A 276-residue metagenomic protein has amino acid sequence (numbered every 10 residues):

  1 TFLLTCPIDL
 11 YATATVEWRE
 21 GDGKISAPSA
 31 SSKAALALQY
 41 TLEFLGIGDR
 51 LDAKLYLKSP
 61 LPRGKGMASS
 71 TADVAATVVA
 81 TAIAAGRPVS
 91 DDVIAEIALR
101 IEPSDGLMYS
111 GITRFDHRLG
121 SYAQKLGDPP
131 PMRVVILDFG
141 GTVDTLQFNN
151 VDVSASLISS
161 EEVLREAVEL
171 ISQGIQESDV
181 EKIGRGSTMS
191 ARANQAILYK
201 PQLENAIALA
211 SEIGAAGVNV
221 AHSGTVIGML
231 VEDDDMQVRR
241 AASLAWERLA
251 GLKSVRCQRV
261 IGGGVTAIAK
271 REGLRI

Functional and structural regions predicted by a protein language model:
T1-K65, G263, I276: ATP-binding N-lobe of GHMP and related small-molecule kinases
P7-I8, E212, N219-S223: A structural signal for short secondary-structure junctions
T13-E17, A215-A221: Short, flexible, solvent-exposed loop/turn segments with mixed acidic/basic and small polar residues
Q39-E43, V78-I83, Q173: Short glycine/serine- and small hydrophobic-enriched flexible loop segments
K65-D91, L107: DPxDG-like acidic metal-binding loop motif
M67-A72, S160, V218-H222: Short glycine/threonine-rich catalytic loop with a Thr-x-Gly-x-Asp
S90-A215, E232-I276: ATP-dependent small-molecule kinase catalytic core of the GHMP/sugar-kinase superfamily and closely related
G217-E232: Acyl-group transfer acyltransferase/transacylase scaffold of fatty acid/polyketide systems
